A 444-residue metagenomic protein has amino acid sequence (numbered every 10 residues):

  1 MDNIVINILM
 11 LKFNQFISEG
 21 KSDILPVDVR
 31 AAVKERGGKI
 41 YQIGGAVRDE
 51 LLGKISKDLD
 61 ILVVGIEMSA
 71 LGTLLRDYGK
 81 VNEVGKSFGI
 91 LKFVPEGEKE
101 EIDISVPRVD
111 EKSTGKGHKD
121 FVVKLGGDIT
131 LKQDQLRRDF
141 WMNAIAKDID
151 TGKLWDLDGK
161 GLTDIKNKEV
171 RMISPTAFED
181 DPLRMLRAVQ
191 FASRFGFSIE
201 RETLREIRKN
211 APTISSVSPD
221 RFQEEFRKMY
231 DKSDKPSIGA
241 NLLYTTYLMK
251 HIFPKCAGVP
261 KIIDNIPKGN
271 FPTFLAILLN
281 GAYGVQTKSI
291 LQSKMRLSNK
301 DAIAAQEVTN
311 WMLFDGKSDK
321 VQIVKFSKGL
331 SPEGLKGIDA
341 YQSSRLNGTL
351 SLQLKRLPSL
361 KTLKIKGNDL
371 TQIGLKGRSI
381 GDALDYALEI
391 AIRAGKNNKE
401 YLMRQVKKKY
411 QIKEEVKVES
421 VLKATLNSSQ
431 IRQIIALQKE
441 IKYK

Functional and structural regions predicted by a protein language model:
M1-D2, E414: Short intrinsically disordered, low-complexity coil segments enriched in acidic
D2-S18, K439: Short, intrinsically disordered N-terminal pre-domain segments
N14-S420, T425-R432: Catalytic cores of the polymerase beta-like nucleotidyltransferase superfamily and closely associated nucleotide
I390, L437-E440: Conserved, well-folded catalytic cores of nucleic-acid-processing and energy-transducing macromolecular machines
